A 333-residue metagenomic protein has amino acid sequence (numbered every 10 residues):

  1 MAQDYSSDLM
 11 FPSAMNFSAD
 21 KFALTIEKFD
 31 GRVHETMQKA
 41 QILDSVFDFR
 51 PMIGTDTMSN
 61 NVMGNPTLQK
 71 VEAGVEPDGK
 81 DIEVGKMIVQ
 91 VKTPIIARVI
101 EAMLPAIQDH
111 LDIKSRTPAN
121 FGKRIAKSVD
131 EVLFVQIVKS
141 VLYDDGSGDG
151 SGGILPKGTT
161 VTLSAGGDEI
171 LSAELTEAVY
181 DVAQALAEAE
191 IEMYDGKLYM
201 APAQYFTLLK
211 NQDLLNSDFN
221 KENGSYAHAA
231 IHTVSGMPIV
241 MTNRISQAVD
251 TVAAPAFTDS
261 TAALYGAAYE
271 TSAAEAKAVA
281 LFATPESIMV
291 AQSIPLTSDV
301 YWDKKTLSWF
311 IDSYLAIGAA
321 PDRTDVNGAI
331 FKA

Functional and structural regions predicted by a protein language model:
A2-P12, N16-D44, Q108, P156-E174 (+1 more regions): Sequence/fold signature of self-assembling virion shell proteins
F29-I95: Assembly/oligomerization interface modules of large self-assembling protein complexes
T57, M193-K197, K277, S308: Short, surface-exposed beta-edge/turn micro-motifs
G64, P202-Q204, L315: Short, flexible loop/turn elements at secondary-structure junctions
G85-I113, E177-N211, N216: Structured, hydrophobic secondary-structure cores that serve as assembly/anchoring elements
L104-E188, F331-A333: Alpha-helical scaffold segments that mediate packing/assembly in large oligomeric complexes
K139-V141, S147-G148, V161, M193 (+2 more regions): Internal, well-folded beta-alpha domain core
